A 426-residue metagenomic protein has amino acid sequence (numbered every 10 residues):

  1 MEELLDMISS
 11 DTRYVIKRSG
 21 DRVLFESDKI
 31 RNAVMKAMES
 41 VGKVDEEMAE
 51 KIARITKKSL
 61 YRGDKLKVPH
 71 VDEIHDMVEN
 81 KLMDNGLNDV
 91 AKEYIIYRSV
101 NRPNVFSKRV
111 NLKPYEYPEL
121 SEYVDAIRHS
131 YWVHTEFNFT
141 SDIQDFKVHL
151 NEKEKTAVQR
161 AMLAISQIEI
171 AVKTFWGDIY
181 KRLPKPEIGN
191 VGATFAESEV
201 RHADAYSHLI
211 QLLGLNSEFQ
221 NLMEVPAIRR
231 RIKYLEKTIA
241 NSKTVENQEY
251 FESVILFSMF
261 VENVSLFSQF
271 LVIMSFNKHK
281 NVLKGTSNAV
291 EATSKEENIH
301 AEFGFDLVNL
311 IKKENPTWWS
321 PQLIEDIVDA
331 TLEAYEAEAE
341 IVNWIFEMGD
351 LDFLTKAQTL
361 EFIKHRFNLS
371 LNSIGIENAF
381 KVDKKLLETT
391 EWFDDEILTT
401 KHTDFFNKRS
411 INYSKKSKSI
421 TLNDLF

Functional and structural regions predicted by a protein language model:
M1-V105, L310, P321, E325-V328 (+2 more regions): Long, C-terminal-biased catalytic regions of enzyme "large/alpha" subunits
P103-F426: Non-heme di-metal
